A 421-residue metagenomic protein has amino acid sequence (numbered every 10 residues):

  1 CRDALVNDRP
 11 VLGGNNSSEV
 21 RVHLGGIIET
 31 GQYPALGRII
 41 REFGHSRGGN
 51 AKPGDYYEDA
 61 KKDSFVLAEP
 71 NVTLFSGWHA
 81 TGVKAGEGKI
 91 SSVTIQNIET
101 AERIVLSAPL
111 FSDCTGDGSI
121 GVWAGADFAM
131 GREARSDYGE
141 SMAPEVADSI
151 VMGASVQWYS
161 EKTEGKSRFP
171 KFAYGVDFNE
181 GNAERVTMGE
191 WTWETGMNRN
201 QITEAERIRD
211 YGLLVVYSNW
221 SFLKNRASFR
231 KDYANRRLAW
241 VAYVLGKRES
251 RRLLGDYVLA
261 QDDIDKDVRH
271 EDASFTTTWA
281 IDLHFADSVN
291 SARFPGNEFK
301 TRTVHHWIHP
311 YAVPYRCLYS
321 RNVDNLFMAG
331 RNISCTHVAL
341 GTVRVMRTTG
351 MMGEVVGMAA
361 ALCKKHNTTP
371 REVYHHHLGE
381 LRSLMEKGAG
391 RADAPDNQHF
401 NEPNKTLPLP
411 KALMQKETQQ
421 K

Functional and structural regions predicted by a protein language model:
C1-R2, W123: Alpha-helix C-terminal capping segments
R2, V6-K89, A129, I150-Y159: Conserved N-terminal/central alpha/beta ligand/cofactor-binding core
N15, G77, K89, E99-L110 (+1 more regions): Flavin (FAD/FMN)-binding glycine-rich loop and adjacent Rossmann-like elements that form
S92-I95: SH3/SH3-like beta-barrel fold
